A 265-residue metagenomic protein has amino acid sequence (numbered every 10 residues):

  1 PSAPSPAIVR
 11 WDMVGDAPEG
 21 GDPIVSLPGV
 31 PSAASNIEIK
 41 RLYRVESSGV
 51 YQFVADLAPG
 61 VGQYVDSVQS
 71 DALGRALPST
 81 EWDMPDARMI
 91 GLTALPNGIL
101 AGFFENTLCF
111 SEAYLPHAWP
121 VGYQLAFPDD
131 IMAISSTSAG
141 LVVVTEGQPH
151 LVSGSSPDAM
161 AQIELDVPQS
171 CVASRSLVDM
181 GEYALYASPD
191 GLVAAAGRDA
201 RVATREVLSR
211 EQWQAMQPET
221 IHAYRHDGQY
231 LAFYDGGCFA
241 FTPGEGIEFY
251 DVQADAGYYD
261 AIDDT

Functional and structural regions predicted by a protein language model:
P1-N106, F110, P116-G122: Disordered, low-complexity "stalk" and linker segments at domain junctions of extracellular and cell-surface proteins
V50-Y51, A72-L77, L115-P120, P157-Q162 (+2 more regions): Beta-strand initiation motifs
P128-T265: Beta-sheet-dominated scaffold domains
